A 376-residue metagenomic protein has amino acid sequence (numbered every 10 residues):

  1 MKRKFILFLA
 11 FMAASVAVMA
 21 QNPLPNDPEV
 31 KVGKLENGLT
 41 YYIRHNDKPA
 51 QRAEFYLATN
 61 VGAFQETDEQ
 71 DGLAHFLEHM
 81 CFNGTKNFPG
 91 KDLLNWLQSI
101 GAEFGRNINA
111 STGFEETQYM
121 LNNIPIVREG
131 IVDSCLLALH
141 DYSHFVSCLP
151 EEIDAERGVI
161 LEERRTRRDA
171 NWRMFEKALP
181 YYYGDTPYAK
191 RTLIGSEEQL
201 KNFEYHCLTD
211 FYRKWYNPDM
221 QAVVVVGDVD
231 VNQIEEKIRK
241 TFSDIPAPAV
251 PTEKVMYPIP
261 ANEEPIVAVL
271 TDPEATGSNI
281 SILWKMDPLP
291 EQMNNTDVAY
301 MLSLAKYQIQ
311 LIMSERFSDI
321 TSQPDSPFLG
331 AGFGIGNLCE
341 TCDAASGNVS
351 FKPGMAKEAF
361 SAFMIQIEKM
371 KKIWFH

Functional and structural regions predicted by a protein language model:
M1-N22: Bacterial Sec-dependent N-terminal signal peptides
N22-K31, Y119-N123, E129, L137 (+3 more regions): Histidine-acidic residue clusters that define the catalytic metal-binding segment of zinc metallopeptidase domains
P23-L57: Mature N-terminal segment immediately following signal peptide/propeptide cleavage in secreted/periplasmic
Q51, T59-R173, T192, N202 (+5 more regions): Active-site-adjacent, His/Asp/Glu-enriched structural segments that form or flank metal-binding and acid/base networks
E103-N107, L283, Q310-S350: A structural supersecondary motif
A222-S278, W374: An aromatic/glycine/proline-enriched structural segment found at the starts of mature extracellular/organellar domains
P251-F317, N348: His/Glu-based metal-binding/catalytic segments typifying zinc-dependent metallopeptidases
